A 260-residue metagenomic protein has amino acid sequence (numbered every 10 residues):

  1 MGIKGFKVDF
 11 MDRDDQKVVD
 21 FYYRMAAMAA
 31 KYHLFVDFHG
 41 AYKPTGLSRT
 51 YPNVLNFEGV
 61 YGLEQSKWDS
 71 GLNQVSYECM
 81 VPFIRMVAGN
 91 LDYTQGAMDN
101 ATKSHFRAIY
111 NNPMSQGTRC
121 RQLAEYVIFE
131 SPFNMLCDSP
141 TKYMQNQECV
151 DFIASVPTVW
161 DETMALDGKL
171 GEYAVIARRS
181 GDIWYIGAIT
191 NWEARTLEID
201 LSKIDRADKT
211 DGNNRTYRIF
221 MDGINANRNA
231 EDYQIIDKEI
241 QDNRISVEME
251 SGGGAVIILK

Functional and structural regions predicted by a protein language model:
M1-T118: Aromatic- and carboxylate-enriched substrate-binding clefts and catalytic-loop regions of carbohydrate-active enzymes
K7, H33-G40, E64-K67, N134-N146 (+1 more regions): Acidic/polar loop patches that form or flank catalytic/metal-binding clefts of enzymes that bind anionic ligands
D9, R218-D242: Solvent-exposed beta-strand/loop surfaces of large extracellular or lumenal domains
D9, V36, I128, I186 (+1 more regions): Conserved, mostly hydrophobic/aromatic
D138-Y185, I189, G212-N213, N225-E231: Glycan-recognition and catalytic regions of carbohydrate-active enzymes
L170-R206, G252-I258: Carbohydrate-binding surface patches
A194-N225: Beta-strand-rich binding/interaction modules
I236-K260: C-terminal beta-strand-rich structural cap/linker in extracellular carbohydrate-active enzymes
